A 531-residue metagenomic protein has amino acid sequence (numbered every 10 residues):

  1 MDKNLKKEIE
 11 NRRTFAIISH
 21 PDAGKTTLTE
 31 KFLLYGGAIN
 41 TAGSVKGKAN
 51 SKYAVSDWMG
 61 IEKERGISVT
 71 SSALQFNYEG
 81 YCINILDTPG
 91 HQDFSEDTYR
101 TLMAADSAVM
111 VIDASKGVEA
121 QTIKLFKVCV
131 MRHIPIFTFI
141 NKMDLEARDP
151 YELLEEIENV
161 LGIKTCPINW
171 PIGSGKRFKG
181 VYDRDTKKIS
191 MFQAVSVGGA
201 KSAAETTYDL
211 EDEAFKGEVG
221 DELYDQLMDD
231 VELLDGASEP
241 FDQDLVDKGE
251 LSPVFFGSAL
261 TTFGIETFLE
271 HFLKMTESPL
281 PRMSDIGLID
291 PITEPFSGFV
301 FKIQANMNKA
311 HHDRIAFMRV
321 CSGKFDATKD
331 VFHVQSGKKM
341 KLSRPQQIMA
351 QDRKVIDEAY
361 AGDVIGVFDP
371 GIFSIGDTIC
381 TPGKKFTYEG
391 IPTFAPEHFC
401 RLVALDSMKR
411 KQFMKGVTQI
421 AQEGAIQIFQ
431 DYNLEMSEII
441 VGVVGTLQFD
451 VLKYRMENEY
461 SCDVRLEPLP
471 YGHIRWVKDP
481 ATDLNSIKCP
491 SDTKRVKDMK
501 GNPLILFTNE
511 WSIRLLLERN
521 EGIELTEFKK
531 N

Functional and structural regions predicted by a protein language model:
M1-N531: Structural and coupling elements of P-loop NTPases
